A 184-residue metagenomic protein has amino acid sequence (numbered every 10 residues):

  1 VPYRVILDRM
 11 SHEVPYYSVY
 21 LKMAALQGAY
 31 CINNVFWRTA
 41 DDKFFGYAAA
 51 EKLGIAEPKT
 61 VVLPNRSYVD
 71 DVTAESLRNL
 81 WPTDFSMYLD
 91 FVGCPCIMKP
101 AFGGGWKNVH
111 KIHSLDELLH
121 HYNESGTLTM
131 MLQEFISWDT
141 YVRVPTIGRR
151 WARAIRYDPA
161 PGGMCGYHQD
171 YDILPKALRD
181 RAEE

Functional and structural regions predicted by a protein language model:
V1-I32, F36-D41, F45, V69-V72: ATP-binding N-terminal substructure of ATP-dependent carboxylate-amine bond-forming enzymes
R9, L63, Y157: Conserved residues at the C-terminal ends of beta-strands
E13, R66, D158-A160: Active-site/binding-pocket entry motifs
Y17-Y20, L89-V92, A152-Y157: Short hydrophobic/aromatic-rich motifs at helix boundaries and adjacent loops
G28, F36-Y141, D172-R179: Active-site nucleotide/adenylate-binding loops and adjacent lid/helix of ATP-dependent enzymes
H110-L119, P145-A152, P159: Short, surface-exposed, charged loop/turn segments at secondary-structure junctions
T127, E134-T140, I147-G163: Catalytic core of tubulin tyrosine ligase-like
G162-E184: A long amphipathic alpha-helix within ATP-dependent nucleotide-binding catalytic cores
